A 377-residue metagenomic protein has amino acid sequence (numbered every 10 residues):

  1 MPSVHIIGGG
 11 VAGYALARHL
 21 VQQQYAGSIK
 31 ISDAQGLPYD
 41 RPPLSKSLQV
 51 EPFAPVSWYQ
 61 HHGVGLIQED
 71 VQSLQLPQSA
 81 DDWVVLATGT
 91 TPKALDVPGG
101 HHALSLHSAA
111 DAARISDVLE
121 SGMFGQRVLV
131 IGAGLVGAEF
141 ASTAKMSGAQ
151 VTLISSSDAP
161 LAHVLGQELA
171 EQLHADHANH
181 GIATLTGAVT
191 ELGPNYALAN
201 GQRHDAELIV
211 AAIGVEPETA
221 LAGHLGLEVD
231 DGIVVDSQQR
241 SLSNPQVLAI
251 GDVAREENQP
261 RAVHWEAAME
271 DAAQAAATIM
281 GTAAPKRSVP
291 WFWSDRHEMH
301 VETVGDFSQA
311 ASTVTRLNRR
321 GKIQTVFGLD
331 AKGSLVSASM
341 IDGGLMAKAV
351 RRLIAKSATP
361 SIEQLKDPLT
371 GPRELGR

Functional and structural regions predicted by a protein language model:
M1-H5, K30, P52-R127, A197-R203 (+2 more regions): FAD-binding core/adjacent interface of flavoenzyme oxidoreductases
P2, V253-L345: Mid-to-C-terminal Rossmann-like scaffold of FAD/NAD(P)H-dependent oxidoreductases
P2-G65, A141-V164, A349: Beta1-alpha1 glycine-rich phosphate/pyrophosphate-binding loop at the start of Rossmann-like nucleotide-binding domains
G10, D70-Q75, G134, A188-V189: Conserved acidic residues
G10-V11, T90-P92, A110, L135 (+2 more regions): Residue-level detector of alpha-helix initiation sites
H101-F124, N195-A197, R203-A268: FAD-site-proximal beta/loop scaffold in flavoenzymes
R127, V136-T190, S288-W293: Rossmann-like dinucleotide-binding cores of NAD(P)H-dependent redox enzymes
H204-E228, H300-R377: C-terminal catalytic lobe of FAD-dependent flavoproteins
